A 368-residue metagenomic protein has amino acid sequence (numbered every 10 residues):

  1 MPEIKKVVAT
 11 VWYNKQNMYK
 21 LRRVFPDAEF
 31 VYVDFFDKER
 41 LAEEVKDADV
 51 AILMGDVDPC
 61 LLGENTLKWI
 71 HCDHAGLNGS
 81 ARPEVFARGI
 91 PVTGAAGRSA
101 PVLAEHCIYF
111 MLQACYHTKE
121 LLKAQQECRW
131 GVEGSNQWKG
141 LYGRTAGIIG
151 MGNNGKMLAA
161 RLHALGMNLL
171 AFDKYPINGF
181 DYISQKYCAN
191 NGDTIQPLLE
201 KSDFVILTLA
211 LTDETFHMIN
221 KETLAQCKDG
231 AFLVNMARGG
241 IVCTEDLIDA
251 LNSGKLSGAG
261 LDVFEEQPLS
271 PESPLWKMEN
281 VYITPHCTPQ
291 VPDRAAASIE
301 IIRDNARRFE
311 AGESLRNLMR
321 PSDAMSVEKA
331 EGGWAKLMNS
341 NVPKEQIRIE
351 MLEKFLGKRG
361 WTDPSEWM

Functional and structural regions predicted by a protein language model:
M1-T93, N220, F355, W367-M368: An N-terminal-biased, well-structured beta-alpha scaffold segment characteristic of Rossmann-like dinucleotide-binding
G55, H74, L207-L209, M236-A237 (+1 more regions): Glycine-rich, N-terminal phosphate-binding loop of Rossmann-like dinucleotide-binding domains
C60-T66, P83-A87, L224-D229, A250-G254 (+1 more regions): Short, conserved loop/helix-junction motifs that constitute active-site signature segments in enzyme catalytic cores
D73, P91-R98, A237, H286: Short beta->alpha connector loops at strand-helix junctions that form conserved, small/polar/Pro-enriched
I90-T145, M157, L315-M319: Phosphate-binding beta-alpha-beta segment of Rossmann-like dinucleotide-binding domains, i.e., the NAD(P)
M151-G152: Glycine-rich Rossmann-fold phosphate-binding loop(s) that bind the pyrophosphate of adenine dinucleotide cofactors
P176-P274: Rossmann-like adenosine-cofactor binding region
G230-M368: Rossmann-like dinucleotide-binding domain for NAD(H)/NADP(H)
